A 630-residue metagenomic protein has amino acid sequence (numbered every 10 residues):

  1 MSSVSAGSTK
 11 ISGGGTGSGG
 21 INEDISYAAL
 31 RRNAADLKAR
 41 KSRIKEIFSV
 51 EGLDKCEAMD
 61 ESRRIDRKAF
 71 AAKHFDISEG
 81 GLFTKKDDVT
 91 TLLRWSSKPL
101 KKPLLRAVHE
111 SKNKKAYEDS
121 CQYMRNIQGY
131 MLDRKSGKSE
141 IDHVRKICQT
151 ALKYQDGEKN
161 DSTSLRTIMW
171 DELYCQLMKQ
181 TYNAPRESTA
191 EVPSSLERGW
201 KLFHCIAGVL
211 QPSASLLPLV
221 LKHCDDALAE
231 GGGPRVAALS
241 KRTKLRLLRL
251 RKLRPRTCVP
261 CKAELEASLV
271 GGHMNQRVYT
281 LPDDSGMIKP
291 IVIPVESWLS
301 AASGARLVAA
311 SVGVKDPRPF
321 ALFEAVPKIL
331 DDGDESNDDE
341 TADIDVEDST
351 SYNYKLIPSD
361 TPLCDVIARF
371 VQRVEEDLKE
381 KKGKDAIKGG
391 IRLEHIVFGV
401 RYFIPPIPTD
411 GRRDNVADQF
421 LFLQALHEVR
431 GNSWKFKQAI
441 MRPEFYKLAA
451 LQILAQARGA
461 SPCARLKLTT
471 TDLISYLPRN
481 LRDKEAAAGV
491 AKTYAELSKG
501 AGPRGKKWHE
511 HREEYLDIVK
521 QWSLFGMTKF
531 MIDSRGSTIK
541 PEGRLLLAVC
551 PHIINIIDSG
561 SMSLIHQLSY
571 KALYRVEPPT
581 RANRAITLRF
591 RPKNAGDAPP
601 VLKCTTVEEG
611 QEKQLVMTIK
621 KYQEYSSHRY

Functional and structural regions predicted by a protein language model:
M1-Y630: Intrinsically disordered, Pro/Ser/Thr-rich cytosolic linker and juxtamembrane tail regions that serve as
